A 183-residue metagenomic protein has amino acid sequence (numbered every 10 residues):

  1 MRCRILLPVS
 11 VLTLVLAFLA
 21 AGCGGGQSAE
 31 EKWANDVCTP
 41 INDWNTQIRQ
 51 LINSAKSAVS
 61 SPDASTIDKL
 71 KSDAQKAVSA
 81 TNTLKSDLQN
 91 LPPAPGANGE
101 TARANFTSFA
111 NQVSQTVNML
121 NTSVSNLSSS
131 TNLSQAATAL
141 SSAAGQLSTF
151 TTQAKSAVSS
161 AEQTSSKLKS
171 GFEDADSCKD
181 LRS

Functional and structural regions predicted by a protein language model:
M1-V11: Bacterial N-terminal signal peptides that target proteins for export
L19-G22: C-terminal motif of bacterial Sec signal peptides marking the signal peptidase cleavage site
G24-S79, E173, S177-S183: Immediate post-signal-peptide N-terminus of mature secreted/exported proteins
A29-E31, N35, N45, T138-S183: Extracellularly exposed regions in secreted/surface proteins, prominently low-complexity, repeat-rich
E31, N35, A64-K76, E100-N111 (+2 more regions): Short, charged, amphipathic alpha-helical segments
I52, V59, P92, G99 (+6 more regions): Coiled-coil heptad-register positions
T81-A110, N118-A137, V158: Short, solvent-exposed, charged loop/turn and helix-capping segments that join or cap alpha-helices on peripheral
